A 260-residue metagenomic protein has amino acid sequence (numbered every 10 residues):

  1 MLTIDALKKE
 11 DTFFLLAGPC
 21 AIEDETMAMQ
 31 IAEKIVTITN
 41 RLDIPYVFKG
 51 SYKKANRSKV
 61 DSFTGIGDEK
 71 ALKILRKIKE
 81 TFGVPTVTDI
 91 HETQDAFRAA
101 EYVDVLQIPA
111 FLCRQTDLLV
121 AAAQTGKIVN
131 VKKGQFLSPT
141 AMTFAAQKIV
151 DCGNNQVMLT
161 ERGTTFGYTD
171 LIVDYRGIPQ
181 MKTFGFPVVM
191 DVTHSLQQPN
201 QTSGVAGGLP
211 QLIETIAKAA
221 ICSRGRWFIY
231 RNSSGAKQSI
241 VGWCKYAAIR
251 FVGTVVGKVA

Functional and structural regions predicted by a protein language model:
M1-L16, K73: N-terminal amphipathic alpha-helix/helix-capping segment at the start of soluble metabolic enzymes
K8, T125-N232, A236: Catalytic alpha/beta core domains of metabolic enzymes, predominantly
L15-L16, I44-S51, P85-I90, M190 (+1 more regions): Short beta-strand segments at enzyme active-site cores
L16-M27, Y46-D68, N232-W243: Glycine-rich, proline-tolerant flexible connector loops at the mouths of alpha/beta enzymes
A17-Q30, S58-I66, V84-D89, I108-A110 (+2 more regions): Active-site mouth loops of central-metabolism enzymes
E33-L42, D61-V87, A122-I128, I178-V188 (+2 more regions): Alpha-helix-loop-beta-strand connector modules within alpha/beta enzyme cores
I66-G67, T81-D95, D104-D117, I128-P139 (+1 more regions): Catalytic beta/alpha-barrel core
